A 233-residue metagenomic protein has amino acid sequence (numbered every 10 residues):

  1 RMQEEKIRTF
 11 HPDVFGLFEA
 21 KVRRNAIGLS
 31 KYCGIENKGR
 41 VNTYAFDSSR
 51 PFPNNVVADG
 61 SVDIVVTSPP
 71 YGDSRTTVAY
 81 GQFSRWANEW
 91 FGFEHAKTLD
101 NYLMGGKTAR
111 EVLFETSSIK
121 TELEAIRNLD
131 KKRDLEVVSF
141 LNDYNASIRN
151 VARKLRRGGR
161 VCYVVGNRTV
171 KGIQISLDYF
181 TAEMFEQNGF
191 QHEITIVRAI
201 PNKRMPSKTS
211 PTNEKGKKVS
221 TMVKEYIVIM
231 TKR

Functional and structural regions predicted by a protein language model:
R1-T67, G72-Y80: SAM-dependent nucleic-acid methyltransferase catalytic core
A45, Y163-T169, I194-A199, K232: Active-site proximal loops enriched in glycine and acidic residues that flank catalytic Cys/His/Asp and coordinate
Y71-N150: SAM-dependent methyltransferase catalytic-core segment centered on the flexible catalytic loop and adjoining short
A87-F93, E115-L123, Q174-V197: Conserved Class I S-adenosyl-L-methionine
R133-N142, V164-Y179: Acceptor-substrate binding/catalytic loop of class I
R156, N188, T212-R233: Core SAM-dependent methyltransferase catalytic element
G159: Glycine-centered, small-residue-biased loops immediately flanking beta-strands in adenine/cofactor-binding cores
I175, Y179, V197-V223: Conserved flavin/dinucleotide-binding core of flavoenzymes
